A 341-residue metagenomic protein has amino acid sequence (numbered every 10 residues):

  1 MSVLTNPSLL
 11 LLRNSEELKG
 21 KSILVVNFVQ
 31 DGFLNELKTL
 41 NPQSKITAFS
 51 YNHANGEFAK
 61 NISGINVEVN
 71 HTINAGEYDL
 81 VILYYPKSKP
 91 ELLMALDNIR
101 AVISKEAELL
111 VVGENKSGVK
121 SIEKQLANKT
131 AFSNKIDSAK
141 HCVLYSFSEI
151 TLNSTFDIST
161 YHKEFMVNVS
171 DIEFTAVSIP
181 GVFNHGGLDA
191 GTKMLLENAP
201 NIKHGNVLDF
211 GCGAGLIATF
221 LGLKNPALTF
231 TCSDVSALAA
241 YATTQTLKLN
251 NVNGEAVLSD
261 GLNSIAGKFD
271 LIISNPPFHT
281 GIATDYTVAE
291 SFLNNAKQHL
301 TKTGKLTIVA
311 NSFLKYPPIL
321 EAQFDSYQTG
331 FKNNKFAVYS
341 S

Functional and structural regions predicted by a protein language model:
S2-S63, L188-S274: Conserved SAM/SAH cofactor-binding pocket of Class I
L4, K140-N206: SAM-dependent Rossmann-like transferase core, predominantly class I methyltransferases with a strong bias toward
V69-H71, V257-D260, A310: Short loop/edge segments at beta-strand edges and connector loops that shape dinucleotide/nucleotide cofactor-binding
N70-G76, N263-G267: Short amphipathic alpha-helix with an adjacent loop that forms part of the alpha/beta core around
Y78-Y84, F269-P277, T307: Short SAM/SAH-binding signature in class I
S88, H279: Active-site beta-alpha loop architecture of Rossmann-like, nucleotide-cofactor-dependent enzymes
E91-V169: N-terminal auxiliary segments of SAM/dcSAM-dependent transferases
L109-A131, K135-S138, A283-S341: Conserved Class I SAM-dependent methyltransferase catalytic core
